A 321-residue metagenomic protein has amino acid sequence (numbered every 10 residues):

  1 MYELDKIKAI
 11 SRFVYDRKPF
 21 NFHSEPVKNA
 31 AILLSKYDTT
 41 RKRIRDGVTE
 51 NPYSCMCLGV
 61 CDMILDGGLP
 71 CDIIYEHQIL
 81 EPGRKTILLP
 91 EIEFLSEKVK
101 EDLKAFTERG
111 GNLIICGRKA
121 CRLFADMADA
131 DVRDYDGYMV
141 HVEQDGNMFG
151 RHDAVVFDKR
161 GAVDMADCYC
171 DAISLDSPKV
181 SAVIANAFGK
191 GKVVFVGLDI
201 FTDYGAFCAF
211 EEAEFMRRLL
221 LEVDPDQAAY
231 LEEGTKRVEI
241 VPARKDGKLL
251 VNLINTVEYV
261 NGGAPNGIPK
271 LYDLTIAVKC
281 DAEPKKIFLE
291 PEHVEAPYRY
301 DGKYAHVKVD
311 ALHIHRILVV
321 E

Functional and structural regions predicted by a protein language model:
M1-E321: Carbohydrate-binding surfaces of carbohydrate-active enzymes
